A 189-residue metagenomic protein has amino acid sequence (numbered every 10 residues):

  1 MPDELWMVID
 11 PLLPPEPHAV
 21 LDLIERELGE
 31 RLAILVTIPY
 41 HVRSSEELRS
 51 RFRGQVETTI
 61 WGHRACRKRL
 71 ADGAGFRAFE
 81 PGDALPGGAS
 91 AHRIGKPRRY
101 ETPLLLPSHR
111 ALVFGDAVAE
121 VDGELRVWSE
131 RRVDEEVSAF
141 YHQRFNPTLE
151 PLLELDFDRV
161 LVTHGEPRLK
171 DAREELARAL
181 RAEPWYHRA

Functional and structural regions predicted by a protein language model:
M1: Metal-centered catalytic cores of metalloenzymes
E4-P15, L32, I94-R188: Metallo-beta-lactamase
L13, P17-L85, R178-R181: Active-site HxH/HxHxD metal-binding segment of metal-dependent hydrolases
G87-S90: Conserved N-terminal boundary motif of the eukaryotic protein kinase catalytic domain
